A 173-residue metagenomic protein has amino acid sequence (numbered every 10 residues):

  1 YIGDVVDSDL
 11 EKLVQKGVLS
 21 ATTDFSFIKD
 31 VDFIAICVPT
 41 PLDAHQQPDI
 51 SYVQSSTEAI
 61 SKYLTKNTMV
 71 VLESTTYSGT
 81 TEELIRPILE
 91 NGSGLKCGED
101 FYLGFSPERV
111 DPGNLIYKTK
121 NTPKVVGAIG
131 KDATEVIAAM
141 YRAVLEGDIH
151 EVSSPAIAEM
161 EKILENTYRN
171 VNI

Functional and structural regions predicted by a protein language model:
Y1-I173: Structural/interface elements that position substrates and couple domains in central-metabolism enzymes
